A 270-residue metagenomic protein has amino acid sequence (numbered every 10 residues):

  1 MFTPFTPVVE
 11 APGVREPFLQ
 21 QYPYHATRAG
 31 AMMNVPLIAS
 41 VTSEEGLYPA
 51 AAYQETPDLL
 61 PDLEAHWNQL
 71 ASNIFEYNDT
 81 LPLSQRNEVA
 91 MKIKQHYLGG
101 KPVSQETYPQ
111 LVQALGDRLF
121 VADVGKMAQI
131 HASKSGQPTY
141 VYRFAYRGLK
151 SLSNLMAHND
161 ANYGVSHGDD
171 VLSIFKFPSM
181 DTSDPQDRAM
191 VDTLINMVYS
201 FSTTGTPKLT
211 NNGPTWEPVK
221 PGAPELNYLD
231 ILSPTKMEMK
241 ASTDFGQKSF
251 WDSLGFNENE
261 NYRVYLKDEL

Functional and structural regions predicted by a protein language model:
M1-R188, M197, T204: Substrate-gating cap/lid region and adjacent catalytic-acid/histidine neighborhood within extracellular/lumenal
L194: C-terminal catalytic lobe of FAD-dependent flavoproteins
K208-S242: Mature extracytoplasmic/periplasmic domains
M237-L270: C-terminal helix/juxtamembrane-tail motif
